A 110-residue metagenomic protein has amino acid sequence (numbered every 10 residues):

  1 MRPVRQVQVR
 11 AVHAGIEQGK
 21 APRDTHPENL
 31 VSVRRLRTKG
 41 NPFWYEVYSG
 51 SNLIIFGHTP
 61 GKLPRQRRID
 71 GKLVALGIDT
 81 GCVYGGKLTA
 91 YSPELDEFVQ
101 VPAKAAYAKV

Functional and structural regions predicted by a protein language model:
M1-G86, P93-V99, A103-A108: Acidic, His/Gly-enriched loop-helix segments that form or flank divalent-metal centers in metallo-dependent hydrolases
